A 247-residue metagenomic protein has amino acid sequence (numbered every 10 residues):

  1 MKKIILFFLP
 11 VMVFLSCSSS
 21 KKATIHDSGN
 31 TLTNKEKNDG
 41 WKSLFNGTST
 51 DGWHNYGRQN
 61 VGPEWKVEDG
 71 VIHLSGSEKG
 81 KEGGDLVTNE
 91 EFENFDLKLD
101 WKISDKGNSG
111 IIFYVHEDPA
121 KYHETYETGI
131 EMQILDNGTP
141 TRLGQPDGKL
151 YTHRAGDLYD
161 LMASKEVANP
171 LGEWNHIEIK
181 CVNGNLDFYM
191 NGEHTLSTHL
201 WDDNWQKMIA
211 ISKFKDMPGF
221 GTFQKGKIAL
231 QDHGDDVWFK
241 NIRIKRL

Functional and structural regions predicted by a protein language model:
M1-S28: Bacterial Sec-dependent N-terminal signal peptides
S18-L247: Carbohydrate-interacting regions of secretory-pathway proteins
